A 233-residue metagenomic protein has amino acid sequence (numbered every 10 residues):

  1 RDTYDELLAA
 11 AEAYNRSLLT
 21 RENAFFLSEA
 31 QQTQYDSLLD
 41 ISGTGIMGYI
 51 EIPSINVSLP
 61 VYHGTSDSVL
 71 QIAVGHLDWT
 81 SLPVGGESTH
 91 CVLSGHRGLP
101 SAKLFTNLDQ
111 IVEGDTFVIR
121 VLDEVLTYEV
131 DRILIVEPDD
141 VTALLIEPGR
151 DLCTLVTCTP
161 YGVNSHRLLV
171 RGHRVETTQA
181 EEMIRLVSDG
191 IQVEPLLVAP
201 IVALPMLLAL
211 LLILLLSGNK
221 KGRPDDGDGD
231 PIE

Functional and structural regions predicted by a protein language model:
R1-P195, N219-D230: Solvent-exposed, non-transmembrane regions of membrane-associated and secreted proteins
L197-A203: Contiguous transmembrane helix-bundle modules in multi-pass membrane proteins
L204-N219: Alpha-helical transmembrane segments
